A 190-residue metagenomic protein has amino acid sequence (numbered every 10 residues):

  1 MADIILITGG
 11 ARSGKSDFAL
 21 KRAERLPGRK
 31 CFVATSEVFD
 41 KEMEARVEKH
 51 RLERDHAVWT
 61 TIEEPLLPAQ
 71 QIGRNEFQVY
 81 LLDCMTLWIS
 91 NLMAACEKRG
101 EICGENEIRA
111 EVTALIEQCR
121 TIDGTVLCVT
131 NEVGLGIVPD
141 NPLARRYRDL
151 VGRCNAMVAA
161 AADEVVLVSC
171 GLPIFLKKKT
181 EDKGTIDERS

Functional and structural regions predicted by a protein language model:
A2-R74: Conserved P-loop
A11-R12, E37, T86, V133-G134 (+1 more regions): Short, glycine/serine-rich, charged loops/turns that create anion-binding and catalytic segments at active sites
A19, H50, L81, N131 (+1 more regions): Residue-level signal for inorganic ion chemistry
K30, Y80, E164-V166: Short, well-ordered beta-strand core segments
A57-E107: Helix-adjacent hinge/juxtasegments
I89-S190: Replace "adjacent to P-loop NTPase cores in ATP/GTP-dependent enzymes" with "adjacent to NTP-binding cores
